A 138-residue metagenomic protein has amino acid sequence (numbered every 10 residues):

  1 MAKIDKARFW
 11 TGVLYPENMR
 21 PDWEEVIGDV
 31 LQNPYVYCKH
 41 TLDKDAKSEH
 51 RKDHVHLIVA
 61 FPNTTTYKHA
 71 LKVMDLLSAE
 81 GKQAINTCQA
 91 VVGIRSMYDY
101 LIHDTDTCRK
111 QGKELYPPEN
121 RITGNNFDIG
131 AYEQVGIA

Functional and structural regions predicted by a protein language model:
M1-D53, A60-H69: Signature for HUH/AEP ssDNA processing cores
M1-T11, Y15-E24, D75-A138: Catalytic "initiation/cleavage/transfer" segments centered on a nucleophilic residue and adjacent nucleic-acid-engaging
L71-V73: Intrinsically disordered, low-complexity regulatory segments enriched in Ser/Thr/Pro and charged residues
